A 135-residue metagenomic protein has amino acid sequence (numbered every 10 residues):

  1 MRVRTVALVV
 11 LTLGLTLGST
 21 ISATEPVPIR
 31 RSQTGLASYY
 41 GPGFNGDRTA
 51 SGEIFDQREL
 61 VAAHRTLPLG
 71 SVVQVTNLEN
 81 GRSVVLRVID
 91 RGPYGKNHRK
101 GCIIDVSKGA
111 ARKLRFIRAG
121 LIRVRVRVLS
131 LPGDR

Functional and structural regions predicted by a protein language model:
R2-T5, V9, L17-R135: Secreted/periplasmic proteins
